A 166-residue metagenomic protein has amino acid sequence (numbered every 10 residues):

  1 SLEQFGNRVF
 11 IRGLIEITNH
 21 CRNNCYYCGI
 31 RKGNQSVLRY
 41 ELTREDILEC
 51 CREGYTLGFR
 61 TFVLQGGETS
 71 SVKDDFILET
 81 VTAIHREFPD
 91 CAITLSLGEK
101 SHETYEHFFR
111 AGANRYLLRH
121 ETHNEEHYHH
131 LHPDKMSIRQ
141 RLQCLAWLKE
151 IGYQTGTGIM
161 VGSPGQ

Functional and structural regions predicted by a protein language model:
S1-F10: An N-cap/entry alpha-helix motif that binds or orients negatively charged groups
F10-D46: Canonical Radical SAM [4Fe-4S] cluster-binding loop centered on the CxxxCxxC motif and its immediate flanking residues
K32-I47, G54-D75, T80-L145, Q154-P164: Core AdoMet radical
L148: Conserved catalytic cysteine-centered active-site region of acyl-thioester-dependent Claisen-condensing enzymes
